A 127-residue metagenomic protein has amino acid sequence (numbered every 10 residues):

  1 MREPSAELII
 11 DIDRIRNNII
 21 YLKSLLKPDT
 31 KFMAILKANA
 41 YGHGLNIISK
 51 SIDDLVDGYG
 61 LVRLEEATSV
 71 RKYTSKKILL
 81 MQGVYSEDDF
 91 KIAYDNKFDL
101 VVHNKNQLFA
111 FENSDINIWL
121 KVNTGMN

Functional and structural regions predicted by a protein language model:
R2, A6-I10, R14-N17, T30-N127: Active-site-proximal beta-alpha core segment in soluble small-molecule metabolic enzymes
N18-L25: Structured alpha-helical segments in the cores of large, soluble enzyme domains
